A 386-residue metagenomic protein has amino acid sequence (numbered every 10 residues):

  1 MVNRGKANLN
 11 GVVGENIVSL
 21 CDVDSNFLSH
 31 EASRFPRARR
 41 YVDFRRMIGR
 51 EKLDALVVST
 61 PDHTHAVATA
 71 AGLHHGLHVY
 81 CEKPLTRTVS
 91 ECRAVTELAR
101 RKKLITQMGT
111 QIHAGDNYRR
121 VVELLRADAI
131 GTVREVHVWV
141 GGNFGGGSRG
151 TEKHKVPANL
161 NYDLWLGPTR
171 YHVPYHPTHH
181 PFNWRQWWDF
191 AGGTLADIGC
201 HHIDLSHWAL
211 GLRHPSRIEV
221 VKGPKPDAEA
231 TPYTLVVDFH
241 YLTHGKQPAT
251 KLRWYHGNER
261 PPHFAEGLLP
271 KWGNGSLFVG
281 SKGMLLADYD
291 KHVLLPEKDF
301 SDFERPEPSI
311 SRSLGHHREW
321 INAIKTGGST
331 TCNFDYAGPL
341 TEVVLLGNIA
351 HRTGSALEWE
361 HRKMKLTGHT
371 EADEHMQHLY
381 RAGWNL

Functional and structural regions predicted by a protein language model:
M1, R40, H65, A114-N117 (+2 more regions): Conserved donor sugar-nucleotide recognition element shared by glycan-biosynthetic enzymes
M1-C81, T86, S90-I105: N-terminal glycine-/serine-/threonine-rich beta1-alpha1-beta2 phosphate-ribose binding loop of Rossmann-like
G11, S19, H30, R46 (+7 more regions): Residue-level signal for well-ordered alpha-helical scaffold segments within enzymatic catalytic domains
G14, R34, R50, A127-I130 (+2 more regions): Alpha-helix termination/capping residues and helix-transition junctions
D24, Y41, S59-H65, L85-R87 (+4 more regions): Short, solvent-exposed turn/loop segments enriched in Gly/Ser/Thr/Pro and often Arg
K52, L77, K103, A129-I130 (+2 more regions): Residue-level recognition of short, well-ordered coil/turn positions that link secondary-structure elements
H78-Y80, T86-G167: A contiguous active-site-proximal alpha/beta segment in oxidoreductase catalytic domains
R120, T132, H137-W139, N143-G192 (+2 more regions): Contiguous beta-strand/loop segments that form the cofactor/metal-binding neighborhood of enzyme cores
